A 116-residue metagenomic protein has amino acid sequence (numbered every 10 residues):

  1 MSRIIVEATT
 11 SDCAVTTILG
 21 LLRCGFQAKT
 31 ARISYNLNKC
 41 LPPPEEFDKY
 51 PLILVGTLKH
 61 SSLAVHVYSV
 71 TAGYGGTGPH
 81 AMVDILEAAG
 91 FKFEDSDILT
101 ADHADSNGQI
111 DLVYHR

Functional and structural regions predicted by a protein language model:
S2-V6, D12-L22: Extended, alpha-helix-rich binding/interface surfaces that flank or overlap catalytic cores and mediate recognition
R3-A8, H66-G75: A short, exposed loop/beta-hairpin motif centered on an aromatic-Gly-Thr core
R3-I5, T30-S34, D111: Ser/Thr- (and often Asn-) enriched beta-sheet segments in non-cytosolic proteins
I18-G25, I85-G90: Hydrophobic, Leu/Ile/Phe/Ala-enriched alpha-helical segments that form helix-helix packing faces
L21-L58: Amphipathic, interaction-prone secondary-structure segments
P51-T71, D97: Low-complexity, intrinsically disordered regions in eukaryotic regulatory proteins and secreted peptide precursors
V83-R116: Mixed-charge, Lys/Arg-enriched low-complexity segments
